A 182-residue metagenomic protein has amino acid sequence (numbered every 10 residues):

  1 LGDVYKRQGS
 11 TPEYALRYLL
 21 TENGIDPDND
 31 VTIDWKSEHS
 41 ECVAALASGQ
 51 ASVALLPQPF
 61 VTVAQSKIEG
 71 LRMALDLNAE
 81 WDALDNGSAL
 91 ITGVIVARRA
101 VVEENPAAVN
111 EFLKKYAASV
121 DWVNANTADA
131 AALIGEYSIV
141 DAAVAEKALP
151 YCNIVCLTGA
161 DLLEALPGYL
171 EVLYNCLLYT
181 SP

Functional and structural regions predicted by a protein language model:
G2-Q8, Y179-P182: Conserved small/polar residues in nucleotide/adenosyl-binding loops
G9-L16: Secondary-structure junction motif
R17, T62, P167-E171: Predominant activation on well-ordered alpha-helical scaffold segments within soluble catalytic domains
L20, G24: Conserved hydrophobic residues forming the short capping helix/wall of the S-adenosyl-L-methionine
I25-P27, I139-V140, L178: Helix N-cap/coil-helix junction residues
P27-E38: Short beta-strand-to-loop elements that line the ligand-binding cleft of bilobed periplasmic-binding protein-like
E38-L133: Pocket-lining segment of extracytoplasmic ligand-binding domains
V102-N175: Secondary-structure end/capping motifs
